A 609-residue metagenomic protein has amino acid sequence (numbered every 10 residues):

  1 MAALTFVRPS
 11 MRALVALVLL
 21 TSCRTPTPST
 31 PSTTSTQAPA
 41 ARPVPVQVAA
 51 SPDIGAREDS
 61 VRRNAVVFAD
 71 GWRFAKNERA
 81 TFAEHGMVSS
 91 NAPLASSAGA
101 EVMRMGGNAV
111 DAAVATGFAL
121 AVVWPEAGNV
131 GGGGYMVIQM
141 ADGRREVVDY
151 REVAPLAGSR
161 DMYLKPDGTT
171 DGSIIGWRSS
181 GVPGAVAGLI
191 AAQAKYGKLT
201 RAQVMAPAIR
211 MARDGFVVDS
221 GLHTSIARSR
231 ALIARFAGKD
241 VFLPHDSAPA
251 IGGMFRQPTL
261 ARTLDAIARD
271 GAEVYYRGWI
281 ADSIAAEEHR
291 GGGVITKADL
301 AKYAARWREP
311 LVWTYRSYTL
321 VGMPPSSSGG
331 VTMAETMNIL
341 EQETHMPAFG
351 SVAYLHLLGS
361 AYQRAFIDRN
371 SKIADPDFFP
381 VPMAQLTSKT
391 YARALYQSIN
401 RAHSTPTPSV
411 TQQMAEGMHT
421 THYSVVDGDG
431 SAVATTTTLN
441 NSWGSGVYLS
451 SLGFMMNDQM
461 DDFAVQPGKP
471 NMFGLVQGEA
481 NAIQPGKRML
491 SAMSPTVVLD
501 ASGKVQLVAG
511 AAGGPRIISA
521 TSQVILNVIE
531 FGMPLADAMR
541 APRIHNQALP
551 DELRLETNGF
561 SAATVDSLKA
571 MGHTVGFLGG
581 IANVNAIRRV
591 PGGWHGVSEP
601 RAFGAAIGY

Functional and structural regions predicted by a protein language model:
M1-L14: Bacterial N-terminal signal peptides that target proteins for export
L19-S22: C-terminal motif of bacterial Sec signal peptides marking the signal peptidase cleavage site
R24-P26: Bacterial signal peptide processing site
R42-S97, E101, A109-D270, Y275-R277 (+6 more regions): Noncatalytic scaffold domains of N-terminal-nucleophile
A65, D246, T344-L439, S451-L452 (+3 more regions): Internal maturation/activation junctions in enzymes
V122-V147, V294-T296, A432-A501, F531 (+1 more regions): Active-site rim segments in enzyme catalytic domains, especially the processed small/beta chain of N-terminal
W307, G417-T420, S442, S491-M493: Short, small/polar residue-rich loop motifs at catalytic or cofactor-binding pockets
Q466, K487, T521-S522, E530-G579: Extended C-terminal subregions enriched in glycine
